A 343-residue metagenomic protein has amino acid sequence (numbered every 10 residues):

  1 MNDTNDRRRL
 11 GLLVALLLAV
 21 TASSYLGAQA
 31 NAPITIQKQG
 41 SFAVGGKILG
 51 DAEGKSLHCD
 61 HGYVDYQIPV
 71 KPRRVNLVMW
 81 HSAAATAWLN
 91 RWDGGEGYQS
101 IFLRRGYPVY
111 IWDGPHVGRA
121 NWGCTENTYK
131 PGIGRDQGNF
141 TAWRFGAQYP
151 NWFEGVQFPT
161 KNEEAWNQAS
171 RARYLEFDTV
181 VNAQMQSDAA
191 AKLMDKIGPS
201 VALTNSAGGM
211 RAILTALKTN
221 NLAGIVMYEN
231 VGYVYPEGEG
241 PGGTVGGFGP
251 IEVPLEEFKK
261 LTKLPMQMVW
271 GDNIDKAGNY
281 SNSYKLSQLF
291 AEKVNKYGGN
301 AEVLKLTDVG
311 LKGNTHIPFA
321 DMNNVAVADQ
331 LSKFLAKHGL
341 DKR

Functional and structural regions predicted by a protein language model:
Q29-P72: N-terminal cap/lid segment of alpha/beta-hydrolase-fold proteins
R74-S82: Short beta-strand element of the alpha/beta-hydrolase
A87-G97, G114, Y280: The serine-hydrolase catalytic nucleophile loop
Q99-N121: Conserved alpha/beta-hydrolase
V180-V201: Conserved acidic catalytic loop of the alpha/beta-hydrolase fold
L203-A212: Gly/Ala-rich beta-loop-alpha elbow adjacent to hydrolase catalytic centers
V231-G298, E302-L304: The feature captures the conserved acid-bearing segment of alpha/beta-hydrolase catalytic domains
I317-R343: Catalytic active-site module of serine/aspartate enzymes centered on a nucleophile-bearing elbow/loop
